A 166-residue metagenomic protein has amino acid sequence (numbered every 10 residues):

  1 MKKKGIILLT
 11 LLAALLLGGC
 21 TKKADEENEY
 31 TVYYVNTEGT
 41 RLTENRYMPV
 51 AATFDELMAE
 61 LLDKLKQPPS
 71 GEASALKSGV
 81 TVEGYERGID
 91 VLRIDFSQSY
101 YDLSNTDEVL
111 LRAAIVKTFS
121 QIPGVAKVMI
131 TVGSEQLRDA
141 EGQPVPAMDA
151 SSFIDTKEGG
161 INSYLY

Functional and structural regions predicted by a protein language model:
K4-L9, G18-Y166: Bimodal "functional hotspot" detector
